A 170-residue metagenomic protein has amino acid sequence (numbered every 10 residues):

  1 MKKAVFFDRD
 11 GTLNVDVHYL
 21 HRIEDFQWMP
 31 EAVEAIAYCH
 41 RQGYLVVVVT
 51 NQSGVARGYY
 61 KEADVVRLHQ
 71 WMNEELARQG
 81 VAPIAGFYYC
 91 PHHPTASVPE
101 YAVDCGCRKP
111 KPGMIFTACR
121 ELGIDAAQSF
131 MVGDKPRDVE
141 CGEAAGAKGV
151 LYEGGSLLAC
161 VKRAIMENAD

Functional and structural regions predicted by a protein language model:
M1-V47: Active-site neighborhood of HAD-like aspartate-dependent phosphohydrolases
K3, A63-A85, T95-M131, K135-D170: Asp-based, Mg2+/Mn2+-dependent phosphohydrolase catalytic module
D8-D10, N51, D134, D138: Acidic active-site catalytic centers that drive phospho-/nucleotidyl reactions and related ester hydrolyses
L13-D16, N51-Q52, P94-A96, F116-C119: A short alpha-helix capping/helix-coil boundary motif
L13-P30, V55-A56, Y60-D64, R78-G80 (+1 more regions): Metal-dependent phosphoesterase signature
A32, I36-M72, P83-H93, G142: Substrate-recognition element of Asp-dependent hydrolases with the DxDx(T/V) motif
